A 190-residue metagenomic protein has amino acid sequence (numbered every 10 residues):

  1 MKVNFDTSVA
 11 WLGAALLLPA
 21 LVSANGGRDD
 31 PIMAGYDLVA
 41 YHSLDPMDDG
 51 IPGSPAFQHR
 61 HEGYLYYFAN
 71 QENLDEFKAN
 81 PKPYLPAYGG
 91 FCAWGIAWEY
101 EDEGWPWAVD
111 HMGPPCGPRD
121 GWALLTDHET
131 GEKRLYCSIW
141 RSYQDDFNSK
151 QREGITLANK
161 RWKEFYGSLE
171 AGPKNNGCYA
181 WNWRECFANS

Functional and structural regions predicted by a protein language model:
K2, F77, F147: Conserved anionic group-binding/transfer micro-motifs
K2-A10: Bacterial N-terminal signal peptides that target proteins for export
A15-L16: Hydrophobic alpha-helical transmembrane segments of integral membrane proteins, especially lipid-exposed positions
P19-L21: N-terminal signal peptide c-region/cleavage motif recognized by signal peptidases
S23-E62, P83-S190: Intrinsically disordered, low-complexity terminal tails and linkers in eukaryotic proteins, enriched in charged/polar
Q58-E76: Beta-strand cores of secreted/periplasmic/IMS beta-sandwich domains, seen most often in copper-related folds
